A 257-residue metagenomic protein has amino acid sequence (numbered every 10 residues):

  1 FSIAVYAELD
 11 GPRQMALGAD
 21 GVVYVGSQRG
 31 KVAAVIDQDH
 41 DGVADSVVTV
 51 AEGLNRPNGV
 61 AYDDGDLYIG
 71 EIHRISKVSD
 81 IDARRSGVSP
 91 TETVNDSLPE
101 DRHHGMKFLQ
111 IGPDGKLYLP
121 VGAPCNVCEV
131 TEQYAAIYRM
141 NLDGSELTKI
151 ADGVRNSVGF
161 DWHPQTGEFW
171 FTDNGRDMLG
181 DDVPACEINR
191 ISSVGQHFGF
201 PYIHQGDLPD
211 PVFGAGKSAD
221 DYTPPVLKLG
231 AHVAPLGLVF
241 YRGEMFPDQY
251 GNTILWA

Functional and structural regions predicted by a protein language model:
F1, M106, A123-V127, M140-S145 (+2 more regions): Beta-propeller domain segments
F1-E8, H40-G53, D80-E100, V130-G159 (+1 more regions): Blade-edge beta-strand/turn elements of extracellular beta-propeller and related beta-sheet repeat scaffolds
L9-D20, E52-D66, G70, P99-L117 (+3 more regions): Beta-rich, blade/repeat-based domains predominating in secreted/periplasmic proteins but also intracellular
D20, S27-G30, I72-R74, D80 (+2 more regions): Short loop/turn segments immediately following the C-termini of beta-strands
Y24-G26, I69-G70, L117-V121, W170-D173 (+1 more regions): Residue position within the beta-strands of beta-propeller blades
Q28, G70-E71, S86-G87, V127-A135 (+1 more regions): Short, solvent-exposed loop/turn segments at conserved positions within beta-propeller repeat blades
K31-A34, D66, R74-S76, A136-Y138 (+1 more regions): A short loop-to-beta-strand structural motif that recurs across blades of beta-propeller domains
V35-D41, V78-S86, I191-F198: Short loop/turn segments immediately following beta-strands, especially the blade-tip and inter-blade linker loops
